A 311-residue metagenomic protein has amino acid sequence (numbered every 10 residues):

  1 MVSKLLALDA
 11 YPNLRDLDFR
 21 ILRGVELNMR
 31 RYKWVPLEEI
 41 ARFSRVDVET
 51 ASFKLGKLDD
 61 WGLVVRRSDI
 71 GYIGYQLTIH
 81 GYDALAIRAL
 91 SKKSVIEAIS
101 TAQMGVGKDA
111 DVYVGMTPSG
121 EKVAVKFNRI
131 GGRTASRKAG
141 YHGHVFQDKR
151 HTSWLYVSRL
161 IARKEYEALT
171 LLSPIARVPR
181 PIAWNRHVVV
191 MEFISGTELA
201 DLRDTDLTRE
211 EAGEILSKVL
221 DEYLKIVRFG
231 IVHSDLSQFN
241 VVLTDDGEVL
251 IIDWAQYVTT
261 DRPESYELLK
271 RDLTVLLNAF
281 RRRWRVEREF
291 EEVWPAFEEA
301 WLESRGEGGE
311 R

Functional and structural regions predicted by a protein language model:
M1-L22: Short alpha-helical segments that sit at the start of domains
K4-D9, E49-S52, W61, V65 (+2 more regions): Conserved ATP-binding subdomain of kinase catalytic cores across diverse folds
Y11-D18, D69-A89: Short, cationic-aromatic polyanion-contact patches
R15-F43: Short amphipathic alpha-helical interface segments
E39-A41, R45-V48, L155-V178, L202-V241 (+2 more regions): Conserved kinase catalytic-core helix
S52-G56, Y223: Short, hydrophobic-biased segments on the C-terminal half of alpha helices that form "recognition helices"
G105-T117, E121, K218-Q256: Active-site acidic catalytic loop and adjacent metal/ATP-binding pocket of ATP-dependent phosphoryl transfer enzymes
H233, T244-R311: C-lobe/activation-segment region of protein kinase-like
